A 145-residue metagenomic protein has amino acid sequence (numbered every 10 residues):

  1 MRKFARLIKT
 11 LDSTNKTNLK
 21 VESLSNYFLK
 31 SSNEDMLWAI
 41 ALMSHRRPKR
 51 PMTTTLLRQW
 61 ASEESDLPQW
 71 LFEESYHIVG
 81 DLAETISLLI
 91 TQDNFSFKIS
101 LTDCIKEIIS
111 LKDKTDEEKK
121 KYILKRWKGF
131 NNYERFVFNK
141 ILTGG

Functional and structural regions predicted by a protein language model:
M1-G145: N-terminal nucleic-acid-engaging modules of covalent nucleotidyltransferase systems
